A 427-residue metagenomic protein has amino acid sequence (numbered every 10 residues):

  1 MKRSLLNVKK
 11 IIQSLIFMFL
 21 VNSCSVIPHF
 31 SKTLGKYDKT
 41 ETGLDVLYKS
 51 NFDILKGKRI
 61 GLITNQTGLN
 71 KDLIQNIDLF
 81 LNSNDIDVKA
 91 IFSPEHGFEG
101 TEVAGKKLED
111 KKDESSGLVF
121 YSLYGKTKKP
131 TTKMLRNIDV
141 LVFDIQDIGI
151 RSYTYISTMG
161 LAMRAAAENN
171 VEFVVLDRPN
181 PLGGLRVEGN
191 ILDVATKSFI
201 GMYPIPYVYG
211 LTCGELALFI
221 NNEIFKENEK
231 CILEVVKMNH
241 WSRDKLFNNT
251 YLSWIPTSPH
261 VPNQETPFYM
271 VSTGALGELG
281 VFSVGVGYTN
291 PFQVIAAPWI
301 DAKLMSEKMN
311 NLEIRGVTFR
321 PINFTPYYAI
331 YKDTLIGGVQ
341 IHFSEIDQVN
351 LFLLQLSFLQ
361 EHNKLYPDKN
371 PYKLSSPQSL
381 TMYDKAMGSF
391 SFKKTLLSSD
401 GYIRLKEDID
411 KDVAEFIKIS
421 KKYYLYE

Functional and structural regions predicted by a protein language model:
M1-G35: Bacterial Sec-dependent N-terminal signal peptides
D87-E95: Short internal beta-strands
G100-A104, V175-T196: Glycine-rich, charge-decorated loop segments at or immediately adjacent to ligand/cofactor-binding or catalytic sites
L108-N137, I150: Glycine-rich oxoanion-binding loops at beta->alpha junctions
D147-M159: Glycine/threonine-rich flexible loop motifs
K197-P267: Conserved anion/nucleotide-ligand pocket segment
W241-I322, P326: Glycine-rich, aromatic-lined ligand/substrate-binding cores of catalytic and carbohydrate-binding domains
A296-E407: Conserved functional hotspot residues or short segments at active or partner-binding sites across diverse domains
